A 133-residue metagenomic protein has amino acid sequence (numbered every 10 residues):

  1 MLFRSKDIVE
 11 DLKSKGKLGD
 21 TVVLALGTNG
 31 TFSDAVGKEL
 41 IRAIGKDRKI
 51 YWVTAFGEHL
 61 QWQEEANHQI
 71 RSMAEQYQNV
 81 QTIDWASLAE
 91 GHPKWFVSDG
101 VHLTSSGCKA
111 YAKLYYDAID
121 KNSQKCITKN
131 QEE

Functional and structural regions predicted by a protein language model:
S5-L40, Y51-E58: Oxyanion-hole/transition-state-stabilizing segment in secreted/luminal serine hydrolases and related acyltransferases
D11, E39-I41, R71-S72, H92: Generic structural signal for short, flexible, solvent-exposed coil/loop and linker residues
S33-I41, Q63-I70: Charged helix-capping and loop-helix junction motifs
K46-K49: A short helix->loop->beta-strand "cap" motif at the edges of active sites that frequently abuts
Q61-E133: Catalytic His-Asp segment of secreted/periplasmic serine-dependent ester chemistry enzymes
